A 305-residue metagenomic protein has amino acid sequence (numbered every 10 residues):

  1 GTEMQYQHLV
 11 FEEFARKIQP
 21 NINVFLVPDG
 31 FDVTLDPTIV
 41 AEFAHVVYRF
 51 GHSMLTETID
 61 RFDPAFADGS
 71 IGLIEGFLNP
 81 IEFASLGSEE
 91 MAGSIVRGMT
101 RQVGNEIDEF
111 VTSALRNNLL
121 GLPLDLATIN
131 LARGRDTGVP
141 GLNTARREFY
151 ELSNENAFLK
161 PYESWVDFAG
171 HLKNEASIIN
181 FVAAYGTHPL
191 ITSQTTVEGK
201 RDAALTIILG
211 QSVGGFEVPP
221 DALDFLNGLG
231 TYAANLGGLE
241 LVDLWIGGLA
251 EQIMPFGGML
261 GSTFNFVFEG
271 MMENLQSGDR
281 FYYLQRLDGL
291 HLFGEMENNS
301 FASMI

Functional and structural regions predicted by a protein language model:
G1-I305: Terminal regions of secretory-pathway proteins
